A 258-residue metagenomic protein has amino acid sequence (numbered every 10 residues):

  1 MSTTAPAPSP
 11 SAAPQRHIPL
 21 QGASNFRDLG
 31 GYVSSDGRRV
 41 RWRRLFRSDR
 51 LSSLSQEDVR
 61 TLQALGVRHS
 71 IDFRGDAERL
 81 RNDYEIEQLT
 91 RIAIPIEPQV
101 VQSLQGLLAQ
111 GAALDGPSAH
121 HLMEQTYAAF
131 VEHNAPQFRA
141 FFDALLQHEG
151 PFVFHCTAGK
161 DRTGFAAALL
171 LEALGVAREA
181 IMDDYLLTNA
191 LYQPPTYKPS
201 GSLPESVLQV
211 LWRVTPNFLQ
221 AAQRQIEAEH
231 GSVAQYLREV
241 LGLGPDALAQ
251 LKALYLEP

Functional and structural regions predicted by a protein language model:
M1-F152, F165-P258: Cys-dependent protein tyrosine phosphatase-like superfamily
H155: Histidine-centered active-site/metal-ligand motif
A158, R162-T163: Ser/Thr-glycine-rich phosphate-binding loops at phosphate-binding pockets of nucleotides, nucleotide cofactors
